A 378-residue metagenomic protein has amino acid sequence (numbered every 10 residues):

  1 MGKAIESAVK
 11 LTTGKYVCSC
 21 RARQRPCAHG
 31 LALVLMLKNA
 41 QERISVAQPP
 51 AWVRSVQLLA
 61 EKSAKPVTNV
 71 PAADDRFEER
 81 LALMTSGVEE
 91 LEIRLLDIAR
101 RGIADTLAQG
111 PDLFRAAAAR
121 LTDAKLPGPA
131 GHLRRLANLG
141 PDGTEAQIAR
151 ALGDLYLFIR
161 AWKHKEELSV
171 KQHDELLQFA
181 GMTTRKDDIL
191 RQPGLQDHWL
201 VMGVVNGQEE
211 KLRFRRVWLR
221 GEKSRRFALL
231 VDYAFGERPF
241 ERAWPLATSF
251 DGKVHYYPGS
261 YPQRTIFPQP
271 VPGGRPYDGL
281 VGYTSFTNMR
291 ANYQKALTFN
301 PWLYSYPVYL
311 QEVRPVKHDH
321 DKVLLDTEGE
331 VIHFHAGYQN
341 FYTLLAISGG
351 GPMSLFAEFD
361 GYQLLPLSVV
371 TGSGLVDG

Functional and structural regions predicted by a protein language model:
M1, Q208-R213: A short catalytic or substrate-binding loop motif that flags glycine-/basic-rich loops and adjacent residues that bind
M1-L11, P193-L200: Hydrophobic, aromatic-enriched, well-ordered structural segments
K3-A60: Short Cys/His-based metal-binding microdomains
A60-A180: Extended alpha-helical scaffolds
L121-E166, T183-K186, Q192-H198, G203-V205 (+1 more regions): Long, compositionally biased intrinsically disordered terminal regions
L219: Conserved SAM-binding loop
